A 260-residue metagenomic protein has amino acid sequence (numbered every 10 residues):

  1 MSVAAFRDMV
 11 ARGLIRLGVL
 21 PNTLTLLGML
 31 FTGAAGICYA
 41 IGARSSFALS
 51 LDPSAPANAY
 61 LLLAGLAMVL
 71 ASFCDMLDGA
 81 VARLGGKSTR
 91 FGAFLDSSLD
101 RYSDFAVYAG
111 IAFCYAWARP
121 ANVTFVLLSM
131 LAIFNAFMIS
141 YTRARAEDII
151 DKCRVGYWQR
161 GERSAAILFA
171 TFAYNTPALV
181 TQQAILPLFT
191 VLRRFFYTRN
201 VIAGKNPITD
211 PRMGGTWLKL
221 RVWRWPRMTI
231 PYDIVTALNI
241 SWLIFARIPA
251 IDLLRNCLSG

Functional and structural regions predicted by a protein language model:
M1-A11, S98-T216: A feature for the membrane-embedded catalytic helix bundles of lipid/isoprenoid biosynthetic enzymes
F6-L20, G215-W225: Cytosolic juxtamembrane amphipathic/interface segments immediately preceding and feeding into a transmembrane helix
G13, G33-A40, S164-F172, I240-S241: Alpha-helical transmembrane segments of multipass membrane proteins
R16-L27, P226-I234: Membrane-interface helix starts
T25-F91, V123-F134, T176-L186: Membrane-embedded alpha-helical segments that form the functional core of polytopic membrane enzymes, especially those
M29-A35, A106-I111, D233-A246: Hydrophobic alpha-helical transmembrane segments of multi-pass integral membrane proteins
R90-S98: Membrane-interface alpha-helices at helix entry/exit sites of multi-pass transporters
A250-G260: Alpha-helical transmembrane signal-anchor/signal-peptide segments
